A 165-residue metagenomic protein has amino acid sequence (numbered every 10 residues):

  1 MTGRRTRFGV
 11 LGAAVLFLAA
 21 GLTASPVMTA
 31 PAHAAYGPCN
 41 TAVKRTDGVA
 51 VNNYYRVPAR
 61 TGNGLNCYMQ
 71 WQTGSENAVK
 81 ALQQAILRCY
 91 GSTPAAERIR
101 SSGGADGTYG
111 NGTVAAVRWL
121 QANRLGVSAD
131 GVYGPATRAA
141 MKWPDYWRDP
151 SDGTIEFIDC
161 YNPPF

Functional and structural regions predicted by a protein language model:
M1-A34: Secretory targeting and sorting signals
P31-G107, S151-F165: Acidic, Ser/Thr/Pro/Gly-enriched interdomain connector segments
Q84-G91, R118-G126, R138, K142-Y146: Sec-exported extracytoplasmic/periplasmic mature domains
S92-A105, N111-A129: Extended, structured, electrostatic nucleic-acid-contact surfaces
G104, V132, A140: Conserved beta-strand positions that form and line the central face of beta-propeller blades
